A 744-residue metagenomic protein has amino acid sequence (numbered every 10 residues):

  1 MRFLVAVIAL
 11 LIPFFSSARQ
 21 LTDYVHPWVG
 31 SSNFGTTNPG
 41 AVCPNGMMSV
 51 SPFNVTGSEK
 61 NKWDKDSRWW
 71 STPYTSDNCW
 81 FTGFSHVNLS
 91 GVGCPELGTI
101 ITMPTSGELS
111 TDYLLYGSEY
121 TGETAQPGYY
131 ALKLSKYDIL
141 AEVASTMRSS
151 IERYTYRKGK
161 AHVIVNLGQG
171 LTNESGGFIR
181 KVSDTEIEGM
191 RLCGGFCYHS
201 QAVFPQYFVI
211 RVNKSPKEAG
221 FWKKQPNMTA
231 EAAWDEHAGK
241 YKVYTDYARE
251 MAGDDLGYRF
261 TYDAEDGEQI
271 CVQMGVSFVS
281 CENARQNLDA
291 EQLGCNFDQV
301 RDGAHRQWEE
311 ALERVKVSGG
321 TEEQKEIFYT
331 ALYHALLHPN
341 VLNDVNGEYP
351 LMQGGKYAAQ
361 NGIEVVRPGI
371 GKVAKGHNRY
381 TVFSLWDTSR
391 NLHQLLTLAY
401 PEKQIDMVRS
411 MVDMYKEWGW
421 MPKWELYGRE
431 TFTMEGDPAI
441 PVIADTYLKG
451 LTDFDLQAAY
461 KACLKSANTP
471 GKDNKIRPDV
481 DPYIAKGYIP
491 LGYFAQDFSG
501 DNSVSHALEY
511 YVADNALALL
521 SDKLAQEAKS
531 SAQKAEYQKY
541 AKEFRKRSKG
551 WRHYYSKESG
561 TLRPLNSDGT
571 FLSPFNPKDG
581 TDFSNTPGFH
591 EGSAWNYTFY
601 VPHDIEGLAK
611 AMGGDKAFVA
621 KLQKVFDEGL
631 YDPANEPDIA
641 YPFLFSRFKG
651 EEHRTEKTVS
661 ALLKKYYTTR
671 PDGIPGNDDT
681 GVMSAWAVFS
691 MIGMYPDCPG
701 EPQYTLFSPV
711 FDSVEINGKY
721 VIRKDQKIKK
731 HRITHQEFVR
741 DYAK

Functional and structural regions predicted by a protein language model:
M1-L4: Positively charged n-region of N-terminal signal peptides that target proteins for export
R19-H393, T397-P441, Y447-L508, A516 (+11 more regions): Accessory carbohydrate-recognition regions in carbohydrate-active enzymes
A513: Short, surface-exposed acidic-centric catalytic microdomains
P564-L565: Extracellular/periplasmic helix-exit of transmembrane alpha-helices
